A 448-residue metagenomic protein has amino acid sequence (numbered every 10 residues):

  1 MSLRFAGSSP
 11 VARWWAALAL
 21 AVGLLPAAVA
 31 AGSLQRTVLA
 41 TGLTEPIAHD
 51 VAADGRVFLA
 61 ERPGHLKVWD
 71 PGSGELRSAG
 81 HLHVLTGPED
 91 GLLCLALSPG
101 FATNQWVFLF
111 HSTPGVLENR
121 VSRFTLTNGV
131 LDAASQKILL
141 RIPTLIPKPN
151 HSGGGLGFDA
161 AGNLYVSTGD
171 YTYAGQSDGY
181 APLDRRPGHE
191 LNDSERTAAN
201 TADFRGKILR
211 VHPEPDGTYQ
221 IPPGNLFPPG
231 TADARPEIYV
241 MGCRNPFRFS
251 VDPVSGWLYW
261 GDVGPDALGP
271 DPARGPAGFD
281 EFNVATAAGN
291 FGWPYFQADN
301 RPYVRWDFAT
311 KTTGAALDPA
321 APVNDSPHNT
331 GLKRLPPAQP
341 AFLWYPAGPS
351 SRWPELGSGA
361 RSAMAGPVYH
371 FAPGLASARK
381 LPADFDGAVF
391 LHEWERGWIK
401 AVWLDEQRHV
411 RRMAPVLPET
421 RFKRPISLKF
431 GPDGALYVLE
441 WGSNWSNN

Functional and structural regions predicted by a protein language model:
M1, P88-E89, P147, V304-W306: Short, surface-exposed linear segments at secondary-structure transitions and domain or protein termini
M1-A12: N-terminal secretory signal peptides that target proteins for export/translocation
L3, V22-G23, F282: A generic structural signal for nonpolar/aromatic side chains embedded in well-ordered alpha-helices
A12-A27: Bacterial N-terminal signal peptides
V29-A181, R248-W260, G264-A267, G289 (+3 more regions): Acidic, Gly/Ser/Thr-rich repeat motifs that build Ca2+-stabilized beta-propeller blades
D90-L92, G100, D170-A414, K423 (+2 more regions): Beta-propeller domain segments
